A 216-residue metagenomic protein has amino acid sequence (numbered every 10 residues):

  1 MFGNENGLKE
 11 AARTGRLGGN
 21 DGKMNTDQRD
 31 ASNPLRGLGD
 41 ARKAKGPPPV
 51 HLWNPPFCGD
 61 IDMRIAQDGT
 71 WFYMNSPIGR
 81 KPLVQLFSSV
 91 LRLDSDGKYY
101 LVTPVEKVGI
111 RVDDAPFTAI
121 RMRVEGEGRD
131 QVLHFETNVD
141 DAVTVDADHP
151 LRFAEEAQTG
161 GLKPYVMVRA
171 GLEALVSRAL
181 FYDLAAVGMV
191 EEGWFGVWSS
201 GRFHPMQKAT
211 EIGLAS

Functional and structural regions predicted by a protein language model:
F2-S216: Long, non-globular segments of proteins
